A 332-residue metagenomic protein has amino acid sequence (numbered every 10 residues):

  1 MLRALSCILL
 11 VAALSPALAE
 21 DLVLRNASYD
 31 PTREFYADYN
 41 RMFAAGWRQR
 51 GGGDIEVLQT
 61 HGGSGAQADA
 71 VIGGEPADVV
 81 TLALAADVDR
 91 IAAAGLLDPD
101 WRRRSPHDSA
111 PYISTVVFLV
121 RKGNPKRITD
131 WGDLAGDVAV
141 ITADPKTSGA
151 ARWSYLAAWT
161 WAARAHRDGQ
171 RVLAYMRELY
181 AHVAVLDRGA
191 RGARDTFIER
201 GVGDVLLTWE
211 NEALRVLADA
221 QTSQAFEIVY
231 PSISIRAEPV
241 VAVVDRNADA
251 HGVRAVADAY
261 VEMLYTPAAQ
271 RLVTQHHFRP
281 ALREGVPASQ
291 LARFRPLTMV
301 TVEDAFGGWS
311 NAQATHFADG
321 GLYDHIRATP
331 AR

Functional and structural regions predicted by a protein language model:
M1-S6: Bacterial N-terminal signal peptides that target proteins for export
S15-A19: Sec/Tat signal peptide C-region and signal peptidase I cleavage site
E20-T147, L291, R327-P330: N-terminal segment of the mature folded domain
A27-Y29, V120-K122, D137-A165, Y180-V183 (+1 more regions): Short beta-strand->loop
A110-T115, Y175-Y180, D187-R188, A220-R254 (+1 more regions): Periplasmic-binding protein-like
G123-D130, T147, T160-D168, N247-A255: Short helix-loop capping/hinge motifs at secondary-structure junctions, enriched in acidic/polar residues
A165-S232: Ligand-binding pocket segment of bilobal, Venus flytrap-like solute-binding proteins
A248-R332: Extracellular/periplasmic juxtamembrane helices and adjacent flexible linkers that interface with membrane partners
